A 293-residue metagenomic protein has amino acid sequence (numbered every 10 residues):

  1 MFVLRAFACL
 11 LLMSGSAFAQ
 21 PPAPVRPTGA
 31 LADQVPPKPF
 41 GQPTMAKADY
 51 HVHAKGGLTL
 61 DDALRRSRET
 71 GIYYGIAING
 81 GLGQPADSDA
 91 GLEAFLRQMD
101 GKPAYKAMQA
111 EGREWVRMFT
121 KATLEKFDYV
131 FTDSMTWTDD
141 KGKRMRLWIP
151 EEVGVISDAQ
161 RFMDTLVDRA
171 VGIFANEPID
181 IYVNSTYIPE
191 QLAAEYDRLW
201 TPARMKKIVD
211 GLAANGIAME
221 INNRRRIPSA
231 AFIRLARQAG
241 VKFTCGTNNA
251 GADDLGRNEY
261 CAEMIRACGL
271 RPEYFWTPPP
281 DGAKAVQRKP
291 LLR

Functional and structural regions predicted by a protein language model:
M1-C9: Sec-dependent signal peptide recognition, specifically the positively charged N-region followed immediately by
A8, A17-A19: Boundary at the C-terminal end of the N-terminal hydrophobic targeting segment
Q20-T44, Y196-R293: Charged catalytic cores and adjacent phosphate/nucleic-acid-binding surfaces used for phosphate/nucleic-acid chemistry
P43-D164, D168, A250-D254: A metal-dependent hydrolase metal-coordination microenvironment
K47-D49, A107, Y182, A218 (+1 more regions): Generic enzyme active-site microenvironment
D62-R65, E69, A94-R97, A122-E125 (+7 more regions): Alpha-helical scaffolding segments of alpha/beta enzyme cores, especially the outer helices of TIM-barrel or partial
S134-A239: Domain-core and long-helix interface of multi-subunit machines
